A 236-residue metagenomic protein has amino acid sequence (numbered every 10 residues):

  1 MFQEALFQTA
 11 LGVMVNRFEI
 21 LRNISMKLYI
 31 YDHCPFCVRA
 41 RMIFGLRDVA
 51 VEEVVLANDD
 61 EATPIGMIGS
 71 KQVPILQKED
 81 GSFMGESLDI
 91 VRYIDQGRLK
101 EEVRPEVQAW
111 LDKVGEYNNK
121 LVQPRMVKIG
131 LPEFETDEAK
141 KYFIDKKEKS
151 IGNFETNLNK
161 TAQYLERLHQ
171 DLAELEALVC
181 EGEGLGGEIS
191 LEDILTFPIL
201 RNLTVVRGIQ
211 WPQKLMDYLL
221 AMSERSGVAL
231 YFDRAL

Functional and structural regions predicted by a protein language model:
T9, D59-I65, E102-V103, Q163-L168 (+1 more regions): Localized chelating/binding microdomains that coordinate divalent metal ions or stabilize phosphate-bearing
M14, E19-F143, E181-E183: GST-like domain detector, emphasizing the conserved glutathione-binding G-site in the N-terminal thioredoxin-like
I94-G97, V114, L203, R207 (+1 more regions): Generic structural signal for hydrophobic core residues of well-folded globular domains
E102-V103, L185-E188, L230-R234: Short, hydrophobic secondary-structure boundary micro-motifs
N118-L220: GST-like fold's C-terminal all-alpha helical module
I209, Y218-L236: Alpha-helical oligomerization segments
